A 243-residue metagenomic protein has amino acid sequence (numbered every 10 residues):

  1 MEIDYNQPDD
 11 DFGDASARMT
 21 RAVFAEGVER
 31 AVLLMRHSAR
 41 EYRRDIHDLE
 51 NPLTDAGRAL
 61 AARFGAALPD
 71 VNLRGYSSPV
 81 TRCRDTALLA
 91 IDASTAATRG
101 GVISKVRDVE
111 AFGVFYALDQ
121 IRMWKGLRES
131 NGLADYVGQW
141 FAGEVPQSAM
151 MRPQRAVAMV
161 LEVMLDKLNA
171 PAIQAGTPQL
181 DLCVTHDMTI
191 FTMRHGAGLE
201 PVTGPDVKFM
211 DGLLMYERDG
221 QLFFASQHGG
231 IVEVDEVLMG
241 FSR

Functional and structural regions predicted by a protein language model:
M1-R107, V145-P153, T203-S226: Active-site-proximal alpha-helix that buttresses catalytic centers in soluble enzyme cores
A15-R18, M123-L127, Y136, M159-V163 (+2 more regions): Charge-rich, solvent-exposed alpha-helical interaction surfaces
V23, E144, L168-A172: Short, flexible helical or helix-coil boundary motifs
R40, R82, V114, I190-F191: Active-site micro-motifs of SAM-dependent methyltransferase domains
D45-H47, L88, L118-W124, H195: Short aromatic-enriched loop/helix-cap "lid" or pocket-rim segments at secondary-structure transitions that line
G100-P153: Low-complexity, serine/threonine/proline-enriched polar segments
A158-F224: Active-site-adjacent alpha-helix immediately C-terminal to a catalytic or transition-state-stabilizing loop
E200, E217, Q221-R243: Active-site or metal-binding loop neighborhoods of secreted/extracellular toxin and effector enzymes
